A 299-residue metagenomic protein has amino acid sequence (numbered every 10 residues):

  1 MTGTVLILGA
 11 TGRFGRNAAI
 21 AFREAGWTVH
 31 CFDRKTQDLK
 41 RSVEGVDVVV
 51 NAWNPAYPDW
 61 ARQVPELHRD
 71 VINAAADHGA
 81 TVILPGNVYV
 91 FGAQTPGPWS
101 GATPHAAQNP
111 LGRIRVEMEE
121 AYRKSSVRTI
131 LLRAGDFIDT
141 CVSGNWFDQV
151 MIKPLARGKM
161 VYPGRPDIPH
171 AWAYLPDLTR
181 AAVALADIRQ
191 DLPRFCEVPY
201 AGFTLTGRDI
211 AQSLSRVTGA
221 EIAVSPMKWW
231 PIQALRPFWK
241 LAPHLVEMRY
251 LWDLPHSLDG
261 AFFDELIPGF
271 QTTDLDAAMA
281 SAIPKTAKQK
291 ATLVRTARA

Functional and structural regions predicted by a protein language model:
T2, L8, G12-R13, N17-I20 (+5 more regions): Mid/C-terminal beta-alpha module of Rossmann-like enzyme folds, strongest in SDR-family dehydrogenases/epimerases
L8, A52, L84-N87, L132-A134: SDR active-site strand-loop-helix element
R16-N17, A21, A25, H30-H78 (+1 more regions): NAD(P)H-binding glycine-rich loop region in Rossmannoid oxidoreductase-like domains and their noncatalytic homologs
V29, V82, T129, I222: Hydrophobic anchor at the start of a short beta-strand that flanks the dinucleotide cofactor-binding loop
R69-E117, I130: Conserved Rossmann-fold NAD(P)-dependent oxidoreductase catalytic core, especially the SDR/UDP-sugar
N87, E120-V142: Conserved beta-loop-beta element that borders a ligand/cofactor-binding pocket
G135-G144, G164-P176, A201-F203: Glycine-rich "substrate-gating" loop/helix at the edge of Rossmann-like oxidoreductase active sites
I152-A173, A184, D191-P193: A conserved pocket-lining segment of Rossmann-fold NAD(P)-dependent short-chain dehydrogenase/reductase
